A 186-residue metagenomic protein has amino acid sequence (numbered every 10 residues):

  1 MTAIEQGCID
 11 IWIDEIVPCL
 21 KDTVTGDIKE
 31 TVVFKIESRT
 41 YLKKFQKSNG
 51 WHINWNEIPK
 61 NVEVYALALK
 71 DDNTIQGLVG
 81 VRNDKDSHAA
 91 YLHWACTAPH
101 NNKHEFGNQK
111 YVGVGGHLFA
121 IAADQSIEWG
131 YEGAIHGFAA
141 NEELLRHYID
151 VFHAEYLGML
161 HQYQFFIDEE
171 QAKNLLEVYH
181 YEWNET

Functional and structural regions predicted by a protein language model:
M1-Q109, H117, D124-H136, E143 (+1 more regions): Non-catalytic substrate-recognition and accessory regions of acyl/acetyltransferase enzymes
